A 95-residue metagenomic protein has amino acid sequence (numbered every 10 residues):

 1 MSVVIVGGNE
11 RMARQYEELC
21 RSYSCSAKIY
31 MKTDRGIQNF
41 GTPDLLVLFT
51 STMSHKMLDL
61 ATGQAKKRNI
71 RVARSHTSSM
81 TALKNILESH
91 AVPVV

Functional and structural regions predicted by a protein language model:
M1-S24: Short, charged N-terminal beta->alpha structural module
V6-G8, K32, T77: Cofactor-binding loop segments of dinucleotide-utilizing enzymes, especially the Rossmann-like FAD- and NAD(P)+-binding
S22, Y30, H90-V94: N-terminal targeting/trafficking signals and adjacent low-complexity tails
Y23-N39: A short, well-structured beta->alpha microelement
T42-P43: Alpha-helix C-terminal capping/helix-to-coil transition sites in glycosyltransferase folds
S51-T52: Short glycine-/small-residue-rich Rossmann-like dinucleotide-binding loops
K66-V95: Ser/Thr/Gly-rich flexible loops in soluble cytosolic domains mediating phosphotransfer, phosphorylation
